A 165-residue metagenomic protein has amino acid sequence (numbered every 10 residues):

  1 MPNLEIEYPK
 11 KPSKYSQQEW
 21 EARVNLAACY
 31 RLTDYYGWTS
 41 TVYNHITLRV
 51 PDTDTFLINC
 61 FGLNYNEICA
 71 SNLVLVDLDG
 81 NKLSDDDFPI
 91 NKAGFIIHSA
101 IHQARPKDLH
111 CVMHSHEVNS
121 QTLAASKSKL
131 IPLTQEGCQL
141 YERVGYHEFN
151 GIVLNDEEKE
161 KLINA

Functional and structural regions predicted by a protein language model:
M1-A165: Glycine-rich flexible loops
